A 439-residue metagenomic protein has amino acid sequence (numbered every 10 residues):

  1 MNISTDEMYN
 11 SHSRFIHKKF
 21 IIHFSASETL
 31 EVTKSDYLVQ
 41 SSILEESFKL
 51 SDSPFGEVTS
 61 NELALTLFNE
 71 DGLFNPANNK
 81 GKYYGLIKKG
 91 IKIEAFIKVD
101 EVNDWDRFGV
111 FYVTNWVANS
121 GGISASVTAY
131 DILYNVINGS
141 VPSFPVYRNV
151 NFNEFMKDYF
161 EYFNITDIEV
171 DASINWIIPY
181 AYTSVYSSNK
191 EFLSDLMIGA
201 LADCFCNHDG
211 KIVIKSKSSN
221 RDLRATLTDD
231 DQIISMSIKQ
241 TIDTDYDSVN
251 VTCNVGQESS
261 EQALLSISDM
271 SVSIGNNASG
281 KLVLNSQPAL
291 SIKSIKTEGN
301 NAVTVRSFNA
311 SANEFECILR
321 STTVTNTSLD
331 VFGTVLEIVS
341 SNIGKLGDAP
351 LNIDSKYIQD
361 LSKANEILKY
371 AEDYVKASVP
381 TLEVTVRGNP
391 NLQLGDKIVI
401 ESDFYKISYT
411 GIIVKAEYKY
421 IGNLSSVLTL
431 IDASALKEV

Functional and structural regions predicted by a protein language model:
M1-M8, V127-A129, V136-P145, S219-I234 (+4 more regions): Acidic, low-complexity/disordered segments
M1-V146, D158, Y162, A181-S184 (+4 more regions): Assembly/oligomerization scaffold segments
N2, D36-E45, I137-V150, Y186-G199 (+5 more regions): Surface-exposed, non-catalytic interaction/assembly patches
S41-T66, V251, L346-V379: Short beta-strand/loop turn elements enriched in aromatics
N61, G109, I123-A125, G210 (+3 more regions): Envelope-exposed proteins and targeting segments
F68, I132, R148-D171, Y357-L361: Glycine-rich, acidic and aromatic/proline-enriched surface loops and short helix-turn segments that act as binding
L86-K88, D106, P145-N153, V185-K190 (+3 more regions): Solvent-exposed, acidic/flexible segments
N119, N164-S173, I198-V213, T304: Short, well-structured beta-strand/strand-turn elements
